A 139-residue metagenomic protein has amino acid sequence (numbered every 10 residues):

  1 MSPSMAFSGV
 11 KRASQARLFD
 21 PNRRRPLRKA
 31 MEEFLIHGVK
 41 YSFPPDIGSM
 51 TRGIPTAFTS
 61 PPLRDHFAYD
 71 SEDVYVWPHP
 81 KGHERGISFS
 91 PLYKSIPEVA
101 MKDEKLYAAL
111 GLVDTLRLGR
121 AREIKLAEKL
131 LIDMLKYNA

Functional and structural regions predicted by a protein language model:
S2-Q15: Short amphipathic alpha-helical interaction segments
M5-F7, N22, I124-K125: Short, solvent-exposed secondary-structure capping/transition elements
A13, P21-N22, W77, A127: Generic structural hydrophobic/aromatic packing signal, biased to beta-strands
S14, L18, R117: Hydrophobic/aromatic-lined pockets within catalytic cores
A16, D133-Y137: A short structural micro-motif
L18-M50: Short, cationic-aromatic polyanion-contact patches
F43-I132: Exposed, interaction-prone assembly regions rather than primary DNA-binding/catalytic cores
